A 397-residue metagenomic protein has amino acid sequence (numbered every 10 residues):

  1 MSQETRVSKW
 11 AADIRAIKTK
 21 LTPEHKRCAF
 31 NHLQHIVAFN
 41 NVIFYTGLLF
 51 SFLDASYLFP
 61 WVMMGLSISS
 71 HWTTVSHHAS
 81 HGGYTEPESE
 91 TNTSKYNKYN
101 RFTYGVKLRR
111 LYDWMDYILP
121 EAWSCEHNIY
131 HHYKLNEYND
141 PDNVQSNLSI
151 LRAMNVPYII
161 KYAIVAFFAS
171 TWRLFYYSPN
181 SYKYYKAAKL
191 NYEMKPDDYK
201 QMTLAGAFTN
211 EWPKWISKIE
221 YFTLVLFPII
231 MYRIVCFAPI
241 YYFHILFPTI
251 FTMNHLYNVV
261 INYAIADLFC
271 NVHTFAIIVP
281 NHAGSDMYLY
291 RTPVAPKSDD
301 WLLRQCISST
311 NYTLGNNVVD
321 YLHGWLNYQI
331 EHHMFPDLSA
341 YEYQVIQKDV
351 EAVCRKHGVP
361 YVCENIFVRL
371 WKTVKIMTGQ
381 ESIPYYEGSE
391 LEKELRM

Functional and structural regions predicted by a protein language model:
M1-W10, E392-R396: Transit-peptide-like, low-complexity N-terminal presequences and other terminal intrinsically disordered regions
V7-R27, F208-E211: Membrane-proximal N-terminal segments immediately preceding the first transmembrane helix
T22-P23, A264, Y312-L314: Helix-boundary and loop/linker segments of multi-pass membrane transporters
H25-W72, I160-R173, K214-A276: Alpha-helical bilayer-embedded segments of polytopic membrane proteins, i.e., transmembrane/intramembrane helices
F52-L53, G82, T252-N254, K356-Y361 (+1 more regions): Secondary-structure transition/capping motifs at alpha-helix termini and the adjoining loop/turn into the next element
L66-F222, P293-Y385: Membrane-embedded catalytic scaffold of the fatty acid hydroxylase/desaturase
T74-S76, N281, E390: N-terminal membrane-anchoring/stem segments of glycan-assembly enzymes
P248-M253, N258-P296, T378-Q380, E392-E394: Extended hydrophobic/aromatic segments used for targeting, binding, or gating
